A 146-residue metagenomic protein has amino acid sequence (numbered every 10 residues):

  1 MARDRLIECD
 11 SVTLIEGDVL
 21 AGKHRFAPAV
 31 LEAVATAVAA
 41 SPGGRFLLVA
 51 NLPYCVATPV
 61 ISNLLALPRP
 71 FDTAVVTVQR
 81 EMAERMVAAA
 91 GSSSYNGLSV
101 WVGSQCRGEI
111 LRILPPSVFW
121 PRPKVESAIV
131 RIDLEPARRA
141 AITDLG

Functional and structural regions predicted by a protein language model:
M1-G146: Catalytic cores of RNA-modifying enzymes
